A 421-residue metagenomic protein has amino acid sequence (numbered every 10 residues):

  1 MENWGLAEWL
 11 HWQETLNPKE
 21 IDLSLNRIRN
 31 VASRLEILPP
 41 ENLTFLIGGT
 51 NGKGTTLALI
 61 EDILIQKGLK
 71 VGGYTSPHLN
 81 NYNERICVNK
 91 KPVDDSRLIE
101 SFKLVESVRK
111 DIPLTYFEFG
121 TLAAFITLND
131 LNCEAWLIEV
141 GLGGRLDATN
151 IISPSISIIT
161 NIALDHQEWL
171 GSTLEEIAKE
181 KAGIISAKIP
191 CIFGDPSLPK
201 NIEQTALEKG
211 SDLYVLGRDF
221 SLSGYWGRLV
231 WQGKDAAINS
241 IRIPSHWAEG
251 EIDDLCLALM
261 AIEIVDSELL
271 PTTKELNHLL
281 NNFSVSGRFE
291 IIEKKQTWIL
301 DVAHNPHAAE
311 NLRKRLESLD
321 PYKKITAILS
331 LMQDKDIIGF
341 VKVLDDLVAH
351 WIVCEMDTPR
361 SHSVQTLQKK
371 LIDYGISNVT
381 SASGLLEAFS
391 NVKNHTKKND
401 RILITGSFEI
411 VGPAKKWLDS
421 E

Functional and structural regions predicted by a protein language model:
M1-N51, T55-K70, L79-N80, S96 (+4 more regions): N-terminal leader/targeting and accessory segments in enzymes
G5, K19, L25, R29-P40 (+2 more regions): ATP-dependent carboxylate-amine ligase catalytic core
L43, D130-L131, A135-V140, D147-I158 (+3 more regions): Nucleotide phosphate-binding/pyrophosphate-handling subdomain across enzymes that bind or process nucleotide phosphates
I60, R145-S155, K415-L418: Short Gly/Thr/Asp-enriched flexible loops that form oxyanion-binding sites at enzyme active sites
P77, I192-D195, L207-G224, S245-E249 (+6 more regions): Beta-strand->loop->alpha-helix junctions that form or flank phosphate-binding loops in nucleotide-handling enzymes
G144-L146, S153-S211, I337: Conserved catalytic-core segment of NTP-binding enzymes
I192, P196-N201, E208-L213, Y225 (+3 more regions): C-terminal helical cap/extension that packs against the catalytic core of soluble nucleotide-cofactor enzymes
S407: Active-site-proximal loop/hinge segments that shape catalytic or ion-binding/gating pockets
